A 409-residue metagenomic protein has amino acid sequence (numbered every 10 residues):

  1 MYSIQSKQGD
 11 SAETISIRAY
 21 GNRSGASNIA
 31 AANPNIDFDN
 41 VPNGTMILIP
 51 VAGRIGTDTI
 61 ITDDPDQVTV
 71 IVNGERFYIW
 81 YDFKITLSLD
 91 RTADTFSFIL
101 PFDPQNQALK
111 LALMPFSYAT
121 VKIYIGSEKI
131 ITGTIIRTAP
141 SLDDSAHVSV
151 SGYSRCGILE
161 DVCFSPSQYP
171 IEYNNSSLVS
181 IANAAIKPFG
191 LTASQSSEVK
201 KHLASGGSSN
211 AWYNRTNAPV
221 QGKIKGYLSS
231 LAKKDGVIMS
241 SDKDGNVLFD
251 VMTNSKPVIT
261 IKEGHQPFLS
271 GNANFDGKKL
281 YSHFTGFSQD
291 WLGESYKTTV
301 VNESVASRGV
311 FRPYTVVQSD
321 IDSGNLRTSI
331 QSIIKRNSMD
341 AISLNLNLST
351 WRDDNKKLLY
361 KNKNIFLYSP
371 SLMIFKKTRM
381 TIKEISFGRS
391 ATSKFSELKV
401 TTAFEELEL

Functional and structural regions predicted by a protein language model:
M1-R23, T45, F164-P166: Primarily a LysM-type cell-wall glycan-binding module
G9, G44, F116-Y118, K361-K363: Loop/turn positions that initiate beta-strands
R18-T57: Extracellular LysM carbohydrate-binding repeats and other cell-envelope/extracellular binding modules
A19, N40, G53-S165, K234-G236 (+1 more regions): Assembly/oligomerization scaffold segments
R54-I71, S229, K233, I238-S390 (+1 more regions): Acidic, small/polar-enriched beta strand-loop surface segments
L87-N106, A146-G157, G286, D340-W351 (+2 more regions): Oligomerization/assembly interface segments of phage tail-like spikes and tubes
K122-G152, S240, I365-K399: Short beta-strand and beta-hairpin "edge-sheet" elements
H147-F275: Charged- and aromatic-enriched interaction segments used to assemble and dock large macromolecular complexes
